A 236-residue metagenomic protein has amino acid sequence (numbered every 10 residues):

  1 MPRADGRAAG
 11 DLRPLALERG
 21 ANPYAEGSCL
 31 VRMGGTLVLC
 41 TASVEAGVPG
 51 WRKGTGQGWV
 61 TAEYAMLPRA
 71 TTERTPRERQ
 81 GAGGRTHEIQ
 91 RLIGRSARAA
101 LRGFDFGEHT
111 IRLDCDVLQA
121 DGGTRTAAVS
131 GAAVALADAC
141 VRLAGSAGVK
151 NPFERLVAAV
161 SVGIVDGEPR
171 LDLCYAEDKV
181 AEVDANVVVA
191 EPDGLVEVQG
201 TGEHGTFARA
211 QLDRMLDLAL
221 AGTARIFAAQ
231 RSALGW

Functional and structural regions predicted by a protein language model:
M1-R32: Short, Gly/Pro- and small/polar-rich lid/capping loops
R13, S96-A100, V180-D184: Short amphipathic beta-strand starts and helix->beta connectors
A16-E18, L30-R32, L39-T41, T61 (+5 more regions): Structured core elements
A21, S28-F106, L195-D217: Glycine-rich, flexible beta-strand/loop modules in the N-terminal catalytic cores of phosphate-handling
C40, I93, A97, A128-C140: Buried hydrophobic packing segments
E78-A82, C115-T124: A short glycine/serine-rich beta->alpha loop
G83-E88, G122-S130: Short, conserved micro-motifs enriched in small and acidic residues
D105-E108, G123-A127, A137-V141, A147-W236: A structural signal for small-residue-enriched, beta-sheet-centric alpha/beta enzyme cores and oligomeric scaffold folds
